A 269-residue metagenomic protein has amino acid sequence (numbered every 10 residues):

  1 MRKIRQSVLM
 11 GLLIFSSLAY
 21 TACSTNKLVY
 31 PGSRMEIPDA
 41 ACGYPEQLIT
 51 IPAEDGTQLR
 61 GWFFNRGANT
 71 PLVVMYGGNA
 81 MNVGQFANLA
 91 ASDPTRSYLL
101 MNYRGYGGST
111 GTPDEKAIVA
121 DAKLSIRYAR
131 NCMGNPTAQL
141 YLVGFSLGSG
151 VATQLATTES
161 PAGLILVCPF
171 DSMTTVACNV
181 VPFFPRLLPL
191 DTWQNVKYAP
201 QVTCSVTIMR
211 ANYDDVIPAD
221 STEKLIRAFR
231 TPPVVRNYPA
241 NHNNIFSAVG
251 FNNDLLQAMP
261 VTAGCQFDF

Functional and structural regions predicted by a protein language model:
F15-P52: An N-terminal hydrophobic leader/cap segment in hydrolases
E54, Q58-A129: Membrane-embedded segments
L89, N195, C204, P218-R227: Short alpha-helix in the alpha/beta-hydrolase fold that links the catalytic acid
G144-G148, A152: Gly/Ala-rich beta-loop-alpha elbow adjacent to hydrolase catalytic centers
P161, I165-T175, N195, A240: Active-site nucleophile loop of the alpha/beta-hydrolase fold
Q201-T203, I208-D214: Short beta-strand/loop motif that positions the catalytic acidic residue of the alpha/beta-hydrolase fold
Y213-I217, N243-N244: Acidic catalytic loop of the alpha/beta-hydrolase fold
N241-F251: Catalytic histidine-centered segment of alpha/beta-hydrolase-like enzymes
